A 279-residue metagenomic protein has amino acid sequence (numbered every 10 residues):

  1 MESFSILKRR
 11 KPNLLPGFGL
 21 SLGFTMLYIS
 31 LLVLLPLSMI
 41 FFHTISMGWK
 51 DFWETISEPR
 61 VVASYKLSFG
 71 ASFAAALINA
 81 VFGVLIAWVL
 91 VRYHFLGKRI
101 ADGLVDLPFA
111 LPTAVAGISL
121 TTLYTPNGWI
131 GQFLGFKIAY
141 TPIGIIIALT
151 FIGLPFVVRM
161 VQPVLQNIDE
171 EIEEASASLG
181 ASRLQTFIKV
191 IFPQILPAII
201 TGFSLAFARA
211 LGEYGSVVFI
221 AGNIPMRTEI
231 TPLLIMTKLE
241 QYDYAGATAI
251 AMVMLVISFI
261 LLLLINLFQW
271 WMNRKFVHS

Functional and structural regions predicted by a protein language model:
M1-L15: Short, Lys/Arg-rich, polar N-terminal cytosolic tail immediately upstream of the first transmembrane signal-anchor
N13-G48, S57-Q166, V190-G215, F219 (+2 more regions): Membrane-water interface segments at the C-terminal ends of transmembrane alpha-helices in multi-pass inner-membrane
L96, A181-R183: Short coil/turn motifs that cap or connect alpha-helices
I168-I172: Short glycine/proline-centered loop/turn elements that form peptide/ligand docking sites
S176: The alpha-helix within a helix-turn-helix
L179-G180, P193: Glycine/proline-centered hinge or cleavage motifs at structural transition points of membrane proteins
S216-Y242, S279: Glycine-rich helix-loop "coupling/hinge" segments at transmembrane-helix boundaries in multipass transporters
Q269-S279: Short cytosolic juxtamembrane segments of multi-pass membrane proteins
